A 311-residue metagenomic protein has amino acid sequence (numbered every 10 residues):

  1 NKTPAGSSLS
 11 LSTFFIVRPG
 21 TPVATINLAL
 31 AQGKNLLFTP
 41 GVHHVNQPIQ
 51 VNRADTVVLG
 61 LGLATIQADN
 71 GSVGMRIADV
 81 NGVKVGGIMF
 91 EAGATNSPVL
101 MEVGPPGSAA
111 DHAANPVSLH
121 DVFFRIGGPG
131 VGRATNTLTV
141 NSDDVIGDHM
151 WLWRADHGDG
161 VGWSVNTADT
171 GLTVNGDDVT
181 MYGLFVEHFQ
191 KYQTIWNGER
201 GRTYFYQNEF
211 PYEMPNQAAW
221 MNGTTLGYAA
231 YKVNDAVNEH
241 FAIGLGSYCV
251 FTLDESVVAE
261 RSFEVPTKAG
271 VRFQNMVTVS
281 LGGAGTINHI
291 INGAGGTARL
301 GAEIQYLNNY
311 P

Functional and structural regions predicted by a protein language model:
N1-P311: Extracellular/periplasmic carbohydrate-active domains that bind, remodel, or depolymerize complex polysaccharides
